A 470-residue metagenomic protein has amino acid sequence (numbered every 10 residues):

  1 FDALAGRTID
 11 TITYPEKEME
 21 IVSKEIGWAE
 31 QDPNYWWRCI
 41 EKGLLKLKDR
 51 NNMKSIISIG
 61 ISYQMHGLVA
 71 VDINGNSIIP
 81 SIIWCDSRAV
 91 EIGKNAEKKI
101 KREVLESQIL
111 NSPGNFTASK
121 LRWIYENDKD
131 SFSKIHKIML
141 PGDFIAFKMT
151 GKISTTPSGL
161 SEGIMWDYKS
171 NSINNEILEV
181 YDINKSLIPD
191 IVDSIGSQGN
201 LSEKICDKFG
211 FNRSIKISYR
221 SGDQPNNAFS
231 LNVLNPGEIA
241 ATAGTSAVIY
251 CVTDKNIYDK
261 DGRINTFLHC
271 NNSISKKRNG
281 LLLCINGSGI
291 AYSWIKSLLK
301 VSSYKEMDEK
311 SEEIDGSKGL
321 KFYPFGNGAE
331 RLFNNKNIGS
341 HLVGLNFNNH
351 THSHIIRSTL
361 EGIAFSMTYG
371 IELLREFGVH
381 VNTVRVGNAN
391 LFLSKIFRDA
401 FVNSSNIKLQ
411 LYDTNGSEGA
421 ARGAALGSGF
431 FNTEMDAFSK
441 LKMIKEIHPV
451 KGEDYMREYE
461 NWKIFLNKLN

Functional and structural regions predicted by a protein language model:
F1-D2, V69-D72, I124-E126, F147-K148 (+3 more regions): Short beta-strand-to-turn element immediately C-terminal to the catalytic PLP-Schiff-base lysine in fold type I
F1-E16, I21, I57-K99, D130 (+1 more regions): Glycine/Thr-rich phosphate-binding loops that ligate phosphate moieties of nucleotide and other phosphorylated ligands
T8-S55: N-terminal phosphate-binding loop and adjacent alpha-helix
S23-E30, R102-N111, S275-R278, P449: Short glycine/proline- and acidic residue-enriched helix-loop micro-motifs that form flexible lids or anion-recognition
Q31, I57-Y63, I82-C85, Q108-F116 (+8 more regions): Active-site nucleophile and cofactor-binding loops and adjacent substrate-binding regions of central metabolic enzymes
I40-I57, N127-F132, N175-K185, D207 (+1 more regions): Phosphate/pyrophosphate-binding loops at sites that engage ATP/ADP/AMP, CoA/4′-phosphopantetheine, polyphosphate
V104-G222, Y292, S297, Y323-N327 (+2 more regions): Gly/Ser/Thr-rich active-site cleft segment
M165-K276, G287, E306-K310, G316 (+2 more regions): ATP-dependent carbohydrate kinase catalytic cores
